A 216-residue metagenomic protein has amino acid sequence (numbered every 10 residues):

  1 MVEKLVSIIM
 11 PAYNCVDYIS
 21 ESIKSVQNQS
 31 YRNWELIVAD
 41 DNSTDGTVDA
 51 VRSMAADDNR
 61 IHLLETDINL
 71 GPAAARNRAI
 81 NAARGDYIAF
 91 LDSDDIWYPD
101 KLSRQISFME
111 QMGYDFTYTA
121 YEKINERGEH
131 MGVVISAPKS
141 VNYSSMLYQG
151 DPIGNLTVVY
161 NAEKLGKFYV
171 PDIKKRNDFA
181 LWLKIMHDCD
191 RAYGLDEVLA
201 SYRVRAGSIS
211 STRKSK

Functional and structural regions predicted by a protein language model:
M1-Q27: N-proximal low-complexity "stem/linker" segments adjacent to membrane-targeting elements
E3-V6, Q27-V38, G46, N59-H62: Short loop->beta transition adjacent to catalytic acidic/histidine clusters or analogous donor-positioning motifs
D17-S20, D45-M54, I96, D100: Acidic helix N-cap motif at the loop->helix transition within catalytic regions of sugar-transfer enzymes
S25, R32, D40-D49, I68 (+1 more regions): A conserved acidic beta->alpha catalytic loop
T66-A83, R104: Glycine-rich, basic loop-to-helix element that forms the pyrophosphate-binding segment of sugar-nucleotide handling
N81, V133, A137-K216: Conserved nucleotide-sugar donor-binding catalytic segment
I88: Short aromatic/hydrophobic "clamp" motif used to bind/position activated sugar donors
D100-M131: Conserved donor NDP-sugar-binding/catalytic core segment of glycosyltransferases
